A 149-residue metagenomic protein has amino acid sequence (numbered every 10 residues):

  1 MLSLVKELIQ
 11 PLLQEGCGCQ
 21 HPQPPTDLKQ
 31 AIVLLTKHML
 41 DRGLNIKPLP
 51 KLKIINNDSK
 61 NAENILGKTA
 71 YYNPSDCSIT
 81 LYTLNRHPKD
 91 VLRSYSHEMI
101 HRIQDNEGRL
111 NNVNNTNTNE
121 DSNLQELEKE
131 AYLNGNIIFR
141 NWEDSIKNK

Functional and structural regions predicted by a protein language model:
M1-Q10, E15-C17, K149: Short, intrinsically disordered N-terminal pre-domain segments
E15, Q20-S75, I137, N141: Auxiliary, metal-adjacent structural segments of Zn-dependent hydrolase domains
P25-T36, S96, L124-E128, Y132: A structural signal for well-ordered alpha-helical scaffolds and beta->alpha junctions
C77-S94: Short pre-active-site segment immediately N-terminal to the catalytic Zn-binding motif
K89-R93, D105-L133: Post-HEXXH active-site segment of zinc metalloproteases
S96-Q104: Short active-site segment of divalent metal-dependent hydrolases/proteases that encodes the spacing between
I103-E107, I138-W142: A generic secondary-structure signal for well-formed alpha-helical elements
T118-N119, E143-K149: Charge-dense, low-complexity polyampholytic segments
